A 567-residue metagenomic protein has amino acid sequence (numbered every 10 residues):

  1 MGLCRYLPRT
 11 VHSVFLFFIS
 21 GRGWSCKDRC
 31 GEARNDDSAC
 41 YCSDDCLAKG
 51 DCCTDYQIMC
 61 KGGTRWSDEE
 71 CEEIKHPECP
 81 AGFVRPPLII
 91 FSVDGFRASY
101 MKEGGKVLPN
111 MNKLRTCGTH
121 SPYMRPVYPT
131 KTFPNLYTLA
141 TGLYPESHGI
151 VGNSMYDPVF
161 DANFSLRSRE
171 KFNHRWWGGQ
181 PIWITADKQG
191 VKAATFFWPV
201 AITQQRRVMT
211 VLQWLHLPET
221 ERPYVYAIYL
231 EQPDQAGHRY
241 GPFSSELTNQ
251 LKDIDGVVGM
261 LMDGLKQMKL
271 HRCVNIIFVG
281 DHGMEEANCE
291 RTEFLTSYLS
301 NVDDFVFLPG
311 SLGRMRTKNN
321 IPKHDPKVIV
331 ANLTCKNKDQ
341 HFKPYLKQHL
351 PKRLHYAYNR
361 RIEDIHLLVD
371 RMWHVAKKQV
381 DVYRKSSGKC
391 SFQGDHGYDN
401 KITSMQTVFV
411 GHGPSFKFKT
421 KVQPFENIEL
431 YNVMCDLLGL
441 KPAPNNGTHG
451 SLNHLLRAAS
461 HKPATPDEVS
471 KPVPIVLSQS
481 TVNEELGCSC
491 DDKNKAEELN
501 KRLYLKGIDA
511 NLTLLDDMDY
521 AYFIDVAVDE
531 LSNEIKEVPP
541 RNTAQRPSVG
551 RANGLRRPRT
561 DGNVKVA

Functional and structural regions predicted by a protein language model:
G21-E70: Secreted, short cysteine-rich peptides and small extracellular cysteine-rich domains stabilized by multiple disulfide
E70-T119: Active-site-proximal N-terminal segment of extracellular/periplasmic enzymes that hydrolyze or transfer
I90, N110, D253-L295: Metal-dependent active-site segment of extracytoplasmic phospho-/sulfohydrolases and closely related
S99-H148: Short, structured active-site-proximal loop/turn typified by the sulfatase FGly-forming signature C/S-X-P-X-R
T130, T138, G142-P242, K536-R546: His/Asp/Glu-rich, glycine-adjacent segments that coordinate divalent cations and/or stabilize oxyanion chemistry on
Q204-E219, Y226, P233-V274, G394 (+1 more regions): A long, amphipathic alpha-helix that forms part of the scaffold/cap immediately adjacent to metal-dependent active
G280-V328, P463-P472, V476: Acidic/histidine-rich catalytic neighborhood
F307-T420, F425-V433: Active-site neighborhoods of enzymes that stabilize oxyanions during catalysis
